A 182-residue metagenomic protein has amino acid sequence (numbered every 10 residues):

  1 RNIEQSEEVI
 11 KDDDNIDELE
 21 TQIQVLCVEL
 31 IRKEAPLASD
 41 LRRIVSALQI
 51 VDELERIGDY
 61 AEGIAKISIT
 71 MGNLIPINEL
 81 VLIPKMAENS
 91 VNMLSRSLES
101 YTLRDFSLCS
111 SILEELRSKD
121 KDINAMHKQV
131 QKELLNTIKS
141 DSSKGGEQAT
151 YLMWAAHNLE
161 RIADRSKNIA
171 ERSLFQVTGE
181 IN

Functional and structural regions predicted by a protein language model:
R1-N182: Cytosolic, long alpha-helical scaffolding segments
